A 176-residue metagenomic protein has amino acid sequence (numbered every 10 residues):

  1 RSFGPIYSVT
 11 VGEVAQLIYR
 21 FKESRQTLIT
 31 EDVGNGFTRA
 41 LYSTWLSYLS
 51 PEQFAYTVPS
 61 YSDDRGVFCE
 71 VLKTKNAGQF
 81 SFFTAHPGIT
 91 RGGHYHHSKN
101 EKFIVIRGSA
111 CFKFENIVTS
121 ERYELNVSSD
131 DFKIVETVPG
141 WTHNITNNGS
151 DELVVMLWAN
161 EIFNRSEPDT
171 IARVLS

Functional and structural regions predicted by a protein language model:
R1-V58: Mid/C-terminal beta-alpha module of Rossmann-like enzyme folds, strongest in SDR-family dehydrogenases/epimerases
F54-G93: A short glycine-rich, His/Asp/Glu-containing loop-to-beta-strand
F68, G92-H94, F112-F114, V135-T137 (+1 more regions): Short beta-strand His + acidic residue motifs that chelate non-heme Fe in jelly-roll/DSBH and cupin folds
A77, I89-K102, S129-D131: A short beta-loop-beta micro-motif enriched in histidine and acidic residues
H97, I106, S129-D131, P139 (+1 more regions): Short loop/turn positions at the edges of beta-strands in beta-sheet-rich folds
S98-N116: Glycine- and acidic-residue-biased ligand/ion/polar-headgroup-sensing regions
N116-G140, V154: Short acidic-glycine-tyrosine-enriched beta hairpin
T119-E121, T142, T146-S176: Double-stranded beta-helix
